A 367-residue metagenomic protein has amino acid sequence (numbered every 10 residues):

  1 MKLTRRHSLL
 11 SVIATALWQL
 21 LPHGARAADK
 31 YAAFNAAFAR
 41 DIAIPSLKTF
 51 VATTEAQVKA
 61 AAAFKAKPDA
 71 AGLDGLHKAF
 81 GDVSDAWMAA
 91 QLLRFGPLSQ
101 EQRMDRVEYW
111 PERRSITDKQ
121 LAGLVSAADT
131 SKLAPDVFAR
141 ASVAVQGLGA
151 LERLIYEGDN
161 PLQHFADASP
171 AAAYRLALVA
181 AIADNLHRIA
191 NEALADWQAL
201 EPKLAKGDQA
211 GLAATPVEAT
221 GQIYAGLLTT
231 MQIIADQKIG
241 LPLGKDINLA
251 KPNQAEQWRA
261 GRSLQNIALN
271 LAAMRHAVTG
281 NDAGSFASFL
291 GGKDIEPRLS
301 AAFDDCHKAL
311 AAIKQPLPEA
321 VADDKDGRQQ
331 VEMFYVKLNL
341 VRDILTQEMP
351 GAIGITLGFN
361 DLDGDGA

Functional and structural regions predicted by a protein language model:
M1-T15: N-terminal secretory signal peptides and thylakoid transit peptides that target proteins across membranes
A16-P22: Hydrophobic h-region of N-terminal signal peptides that target proteins for export in Gram-negative bacteria
H23-A27: Sec/Tat signal peptide C-region and signal peptidase I cleavage site
A28-A367: Mature extracytoplasmic or organellar-lumen-exposed domains after removal of signal/transit peptides
